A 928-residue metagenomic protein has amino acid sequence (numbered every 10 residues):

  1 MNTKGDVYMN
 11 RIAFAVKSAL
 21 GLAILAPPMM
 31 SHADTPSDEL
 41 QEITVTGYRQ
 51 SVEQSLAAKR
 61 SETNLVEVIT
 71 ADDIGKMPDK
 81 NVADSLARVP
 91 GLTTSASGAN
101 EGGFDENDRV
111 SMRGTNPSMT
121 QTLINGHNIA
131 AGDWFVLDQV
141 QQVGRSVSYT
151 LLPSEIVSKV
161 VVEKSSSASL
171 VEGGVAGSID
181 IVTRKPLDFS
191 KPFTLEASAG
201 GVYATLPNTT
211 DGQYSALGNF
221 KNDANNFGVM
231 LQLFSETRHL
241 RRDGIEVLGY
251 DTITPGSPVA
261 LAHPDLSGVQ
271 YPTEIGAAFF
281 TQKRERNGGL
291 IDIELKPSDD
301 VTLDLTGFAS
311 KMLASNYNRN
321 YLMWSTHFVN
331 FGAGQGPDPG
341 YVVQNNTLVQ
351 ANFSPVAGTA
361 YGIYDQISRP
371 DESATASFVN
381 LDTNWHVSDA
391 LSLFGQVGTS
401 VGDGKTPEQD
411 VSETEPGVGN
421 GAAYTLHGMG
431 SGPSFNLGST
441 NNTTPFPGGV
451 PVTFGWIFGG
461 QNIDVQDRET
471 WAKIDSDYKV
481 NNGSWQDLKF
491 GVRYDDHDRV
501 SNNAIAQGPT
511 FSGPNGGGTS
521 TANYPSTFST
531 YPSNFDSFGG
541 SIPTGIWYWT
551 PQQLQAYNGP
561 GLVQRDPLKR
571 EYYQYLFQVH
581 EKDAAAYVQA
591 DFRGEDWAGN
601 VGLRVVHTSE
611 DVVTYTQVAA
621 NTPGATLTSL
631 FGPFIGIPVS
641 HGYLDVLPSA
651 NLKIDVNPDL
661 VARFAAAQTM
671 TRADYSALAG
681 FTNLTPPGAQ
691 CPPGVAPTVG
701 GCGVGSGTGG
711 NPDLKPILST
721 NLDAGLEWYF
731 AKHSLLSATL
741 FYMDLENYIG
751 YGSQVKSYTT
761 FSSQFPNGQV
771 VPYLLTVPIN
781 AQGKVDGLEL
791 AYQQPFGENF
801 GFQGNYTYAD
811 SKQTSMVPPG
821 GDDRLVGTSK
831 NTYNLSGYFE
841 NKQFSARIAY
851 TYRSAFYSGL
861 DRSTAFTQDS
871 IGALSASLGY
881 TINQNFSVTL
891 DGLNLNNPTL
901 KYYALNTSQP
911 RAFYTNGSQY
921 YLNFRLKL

Functional and structural regions predicted by a protein language model:
T44-M77, I129-V140: N-terminal periplasmic "start-of-domain" segments of outer-membrane beta-barrel proteins
A83-G132, K164: Extracytoplasmic beta-strand/coil segments of soluble accessory domains associated with Gram-negative outer-membrane
D133, T851-G859, G879-L928: C-terminal beta-signal and adjacent terminal beta-strands/loops of Gram-negative outer-membrane beta-barrel proteins
Q139-S146, E155-V162, S169-L261, T273 (+4 more regions): Outer-membrane beta-barrel translocator/receptor signature
D180-T183, A199-G201, T210-K221, E274-N318 (+11 more regions): Outer-membrane beta-barrel transmembrane strands
E246-R286, L290-D292, K296, F308-V379 (+6 more regions): Acidic/polar loop-and-plug regions of large Gram-negative outer-membrane beta-barrel proteins
R663, A677, G688-S706, P712-Y773 (+1 more regions): Membrane-embedded beta-barrel scaffold of Gram-negative outer-membrane proteins
F741-L745, I749, Q754-K756, T760-D861 (+1 more regions): Gram-negative outer-membrane beta-barrel transporters
